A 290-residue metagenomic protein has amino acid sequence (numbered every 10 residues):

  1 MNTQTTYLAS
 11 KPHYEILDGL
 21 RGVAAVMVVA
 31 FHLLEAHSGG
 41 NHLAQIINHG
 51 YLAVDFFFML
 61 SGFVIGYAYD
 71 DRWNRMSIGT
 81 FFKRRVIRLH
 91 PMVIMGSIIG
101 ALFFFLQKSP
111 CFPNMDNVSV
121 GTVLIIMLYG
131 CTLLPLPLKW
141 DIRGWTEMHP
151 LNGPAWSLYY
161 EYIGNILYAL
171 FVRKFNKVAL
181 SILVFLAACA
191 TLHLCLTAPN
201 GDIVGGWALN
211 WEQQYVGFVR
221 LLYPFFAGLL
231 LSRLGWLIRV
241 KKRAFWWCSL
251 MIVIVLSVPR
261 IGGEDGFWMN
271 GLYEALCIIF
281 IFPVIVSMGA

Functional and structural regions predicted by a protein language model:
M1-I16: Short, Lys/Arg-rich, polar N-terminal cytosolic tail immediately upstream of the first transmembrane signal-anchor
N2-T3, A53-I87, M92-M115, L229-G235: Juxtamembrane transmembrane-helix termini
P12-D71, I87-S97, C277, I281-P283: Functionally critical transmembrane alpha-helices in membrane proteins and complexes, commonly lining
V23, Y51-L60, M127-L128, L151 (+3 more regions): Membrane-embedded alpha-helical segments of multi-pass membrane proteins, especially the transmembrane helices
V26-L34, L102, L186-N200, L250-G263: Aromatic-anchored segments of alpha-helical transmembrane domains
H90-Y162, A190-G205, W211, E274-A290: Membrane-interface helix-loop-helix regions
Y162-T191, S232-W247: Solvent-exposed interhelical
C189-H193, F225, L250-A290: Alpha-helical transmembrane segments of multi-pass integral membrane proteins
